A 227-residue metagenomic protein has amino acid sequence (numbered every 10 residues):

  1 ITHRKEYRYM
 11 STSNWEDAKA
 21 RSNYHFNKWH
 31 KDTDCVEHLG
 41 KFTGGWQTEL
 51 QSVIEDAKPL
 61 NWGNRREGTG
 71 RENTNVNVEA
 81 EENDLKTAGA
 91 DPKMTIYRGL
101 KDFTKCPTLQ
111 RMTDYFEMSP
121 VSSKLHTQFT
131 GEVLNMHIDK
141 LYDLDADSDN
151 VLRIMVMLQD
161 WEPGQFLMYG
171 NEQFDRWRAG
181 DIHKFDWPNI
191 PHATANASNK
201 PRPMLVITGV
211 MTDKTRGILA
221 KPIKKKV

Functional and structural regions predicted by a protein language model:
T2-S119: Non-heme Fe(II)/2-oxoglutarate
W29, D143-D145, N196: Short, flexible, solvent-exposed loop/turn segments with mixed acidic/basic and small polar residues
D34-E37, P120, V151-R153, M204: Intrinsic-disorder/low-complexity, polar/charged segments enriched in Ser/Thr/Lys/Arg/Asp/Glu/Gln
L109-D186: Catalytic core of non-heme Fe(II) oxygenases with the double-stranded beta-helix
D160-V227: Catalytic core of Fe(II)/2-oxoglutarate
